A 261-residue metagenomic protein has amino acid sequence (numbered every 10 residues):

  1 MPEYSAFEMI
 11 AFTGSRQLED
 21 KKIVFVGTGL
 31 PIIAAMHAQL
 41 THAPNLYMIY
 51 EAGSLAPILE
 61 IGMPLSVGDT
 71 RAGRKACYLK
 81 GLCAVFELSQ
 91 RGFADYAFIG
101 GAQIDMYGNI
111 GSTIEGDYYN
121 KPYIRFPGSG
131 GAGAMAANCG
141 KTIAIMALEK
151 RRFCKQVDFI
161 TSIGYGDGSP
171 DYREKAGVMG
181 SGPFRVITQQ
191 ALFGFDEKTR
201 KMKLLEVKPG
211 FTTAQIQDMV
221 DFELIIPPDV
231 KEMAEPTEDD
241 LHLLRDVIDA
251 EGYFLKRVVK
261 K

Functional and structural regions predicted by a protein language model:
M1-K75: N-terminal active-site beta-alpha-beta segment that forms phosphate/nucleotide-binding and substrate-recognition loops
A6-I10, G14, K22, L30 (+6 more regions): General structural feature for long, well-ordered alpha-helical segments within catalytic domains of soluble enzymes
M9, K21-F25, I225-E235: Flexible, glycine/charged-enriched surface loops at secondary-structure junctions
R16, M36, E87, D218 (+1 more regions): Charged/polar, solvent-exposed surface patches and flexible loops
Q17, K21, D196, M219-E223 (+2 more regions): Change "in soluble alpha/beta enzymes" to "in soluble alpha/beta proteins
L40, E115, H242-D246: Alpha-helix boundary/capping detector
G62-P227, P236: Conserved phosphate- and dinucleotide-binding cores of soluble alpha/beta proteins, encompassing both enzyme active
M219, P228-K261: A conserved C-terminal secondary-structure "cap"
